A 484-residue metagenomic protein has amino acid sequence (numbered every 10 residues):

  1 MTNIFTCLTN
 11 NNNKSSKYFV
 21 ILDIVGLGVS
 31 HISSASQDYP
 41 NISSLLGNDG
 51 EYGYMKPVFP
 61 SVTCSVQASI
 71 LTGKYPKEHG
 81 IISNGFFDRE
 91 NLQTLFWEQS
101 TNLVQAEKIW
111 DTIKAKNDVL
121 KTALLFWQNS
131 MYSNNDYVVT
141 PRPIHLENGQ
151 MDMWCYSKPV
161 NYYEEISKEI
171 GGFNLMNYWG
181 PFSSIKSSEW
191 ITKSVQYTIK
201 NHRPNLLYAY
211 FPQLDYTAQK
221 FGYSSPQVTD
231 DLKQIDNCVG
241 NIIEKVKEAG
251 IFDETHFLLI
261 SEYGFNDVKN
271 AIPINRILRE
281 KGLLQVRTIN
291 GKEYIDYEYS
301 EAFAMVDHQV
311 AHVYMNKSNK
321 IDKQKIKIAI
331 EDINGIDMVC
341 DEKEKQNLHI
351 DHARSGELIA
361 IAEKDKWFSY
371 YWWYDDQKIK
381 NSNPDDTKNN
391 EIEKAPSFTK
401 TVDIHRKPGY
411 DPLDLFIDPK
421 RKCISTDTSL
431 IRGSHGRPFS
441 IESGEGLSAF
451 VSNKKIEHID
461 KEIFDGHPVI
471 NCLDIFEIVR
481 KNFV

Functional and structural regions predicted by a protein language model:
M1-E51: Active-site-proximal N-terminal segment of extracellular/periplasmic enzymes that hydrolyze or transfer
V20-I21, K233-R279, L284, A360 (+2 more regions): Metal-dependent active-site segment of extracytoplasmic phospho-/sulfohydrolases and closely related
G26-V29, P60-S61, P76, W127-Y132 (+6 more regions): Short, solvent-exposed loop/turn segments at secondary-structure junctions
I32-K77, K121-A123: Short, structured active-site-proximal loop/turn typified by the sulfatase FGly-forming signature C/S-X-P-X-R
S36-P40, V138-R142, G222-P226, A271-L278 (+1 more regions): Short secondary-structure boundary/capping segments
K74-G222, Q234, E301-M305, Q309-M315 (+6 more regions): His/Asp/Glu-rich, glycine-adjacent segments that coordinate divalent cations and/or stabilize oxyanion chemistry on
A106, I295-I478: Active-site neighborhoods of enzymes that stabilize oxyanions during catalysis
A218-S224, K461-F464: Short acidic, glycine/proline-rich loop/turn micro-motifs
